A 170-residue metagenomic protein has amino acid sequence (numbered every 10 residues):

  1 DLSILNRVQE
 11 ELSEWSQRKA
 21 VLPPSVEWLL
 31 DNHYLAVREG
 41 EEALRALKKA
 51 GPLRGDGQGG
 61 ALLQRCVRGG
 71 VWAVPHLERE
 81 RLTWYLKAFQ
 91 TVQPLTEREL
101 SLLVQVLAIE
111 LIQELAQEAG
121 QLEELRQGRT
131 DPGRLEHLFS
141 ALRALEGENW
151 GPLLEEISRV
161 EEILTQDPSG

Functional and structural regions predicted by a protein language model:
D1-D56, W84, S101: ATP-dependent phospho-/nucleotidyl transfer catalytic cores
L2, N6-W15, I112, G120 (+1 more regions): Basic, amphipathic N-terminal segments
V8-E11, E39-A46, A50, G69 (+5 more regions): Generic, well-ordered alpha-helical scaffold segments in large soluble proteins
S16-A20, C66-V67, E162: A short, surface-exposed helix-loop junction/capping segment
Q17-D31, L35, G55, V74 (+8 more regions): Non-transmembrane, amphipathic alpha-helical segments
G59-L100, L107-E123: Active-site activation/catalytic loop segments of kinase-like enzymes and analogous catalytic loops in related
